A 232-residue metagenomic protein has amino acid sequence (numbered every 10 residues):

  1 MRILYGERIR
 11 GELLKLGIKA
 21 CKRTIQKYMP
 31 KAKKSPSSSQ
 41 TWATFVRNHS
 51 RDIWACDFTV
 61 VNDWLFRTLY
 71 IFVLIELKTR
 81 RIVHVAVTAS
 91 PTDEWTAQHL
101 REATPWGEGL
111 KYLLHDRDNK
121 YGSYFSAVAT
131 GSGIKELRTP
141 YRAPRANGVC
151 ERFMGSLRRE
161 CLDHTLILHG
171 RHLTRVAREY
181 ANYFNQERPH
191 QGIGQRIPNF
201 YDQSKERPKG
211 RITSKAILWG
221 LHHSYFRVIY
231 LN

Functional and structural regions predicted by a protein language model:
M1-N232: Charged DNA-binding/catalytic regions of mobile-element recombinases
